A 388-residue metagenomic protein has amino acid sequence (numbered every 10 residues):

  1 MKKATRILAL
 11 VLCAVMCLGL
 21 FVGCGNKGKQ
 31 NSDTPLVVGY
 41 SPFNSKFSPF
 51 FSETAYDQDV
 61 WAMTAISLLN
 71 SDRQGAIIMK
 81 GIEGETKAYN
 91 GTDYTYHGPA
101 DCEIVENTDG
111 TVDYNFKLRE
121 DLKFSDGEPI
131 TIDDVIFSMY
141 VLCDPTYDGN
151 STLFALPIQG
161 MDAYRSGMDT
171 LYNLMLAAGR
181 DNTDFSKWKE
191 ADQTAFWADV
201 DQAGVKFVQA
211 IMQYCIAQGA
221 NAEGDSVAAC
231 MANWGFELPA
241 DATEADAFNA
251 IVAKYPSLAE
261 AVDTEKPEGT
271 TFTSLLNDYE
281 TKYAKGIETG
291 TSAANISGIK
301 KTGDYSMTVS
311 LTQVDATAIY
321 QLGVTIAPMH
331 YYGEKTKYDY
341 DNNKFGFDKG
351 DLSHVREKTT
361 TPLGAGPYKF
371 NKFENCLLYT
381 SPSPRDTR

Functional and structural regions predicted by a protein language model:
M1-L8: Bacterial N-terminal signal peptides that target proteins for export
L20-S32: Sec-dependent signal peptide cleavage junction
Q30, N44-F51, A76-M79, S125-D126 (+2 more regions): Short, solvent-exposed loop/turn elements at domain surfaces
D33-P42, D113-N115, M307, G366: Short, well-ordered beta-strand elements
G39-D109, L363: N-terminal lobe/hinge region of extracytoplasmic solute-binding protein
R73, V252-P256, E260-S306, S310-T317 (+2 more regions): Gly/Pro-rich hinge or "lid" segments in bacterial periplasmic/extracellular proteins
A100-G269: Aromatic- and charge-enriched surface segment that lines or borders ligand/interaction sites
